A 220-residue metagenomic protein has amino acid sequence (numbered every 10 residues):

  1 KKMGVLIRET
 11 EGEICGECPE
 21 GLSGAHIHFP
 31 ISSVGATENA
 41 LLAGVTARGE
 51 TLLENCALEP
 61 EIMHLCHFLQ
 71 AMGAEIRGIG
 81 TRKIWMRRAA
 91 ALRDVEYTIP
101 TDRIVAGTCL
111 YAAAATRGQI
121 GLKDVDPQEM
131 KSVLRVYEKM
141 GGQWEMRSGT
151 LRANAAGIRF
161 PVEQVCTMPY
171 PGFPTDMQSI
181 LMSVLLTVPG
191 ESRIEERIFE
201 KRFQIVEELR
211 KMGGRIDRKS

Functional and structural regions predicted by a protein language model:
K1-K219: Structural preference for solvent-exposed beta-strand-turn elements and adjacent flexible terminal/loop segments within
